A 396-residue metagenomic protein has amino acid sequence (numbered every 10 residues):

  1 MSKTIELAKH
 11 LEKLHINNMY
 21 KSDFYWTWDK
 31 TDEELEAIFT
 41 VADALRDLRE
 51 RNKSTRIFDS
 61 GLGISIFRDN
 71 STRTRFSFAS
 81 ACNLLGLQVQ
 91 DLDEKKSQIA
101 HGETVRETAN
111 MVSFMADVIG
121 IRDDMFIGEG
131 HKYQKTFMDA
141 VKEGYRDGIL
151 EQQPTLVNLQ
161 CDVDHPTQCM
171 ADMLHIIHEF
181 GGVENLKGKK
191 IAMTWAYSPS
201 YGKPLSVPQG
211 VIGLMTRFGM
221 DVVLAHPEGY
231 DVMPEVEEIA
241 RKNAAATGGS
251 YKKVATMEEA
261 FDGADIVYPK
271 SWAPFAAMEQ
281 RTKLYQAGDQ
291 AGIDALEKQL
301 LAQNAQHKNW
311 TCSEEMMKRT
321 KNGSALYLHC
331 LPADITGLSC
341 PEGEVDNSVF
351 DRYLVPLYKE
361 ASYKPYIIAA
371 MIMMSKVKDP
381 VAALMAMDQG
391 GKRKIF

Functional and structural regions predicted by a protein language model:
S2-F76, S80: Positively charged, low-complexity intrinsically disordered leader regions
R56-I177, I335: Phosphate/diphosphate ligand-binding glycine-rich loop within oxidoreductases
R68-S80, I177-A291: Glycine-rich phosphate/diphosphate-binding loop of Rossmann-like nucleotide-binding domains
D147-P154, M220, R319-L328: A short helix->loop->beta-strand "cap" motif at the edges of active sites that frequently abuts
N185-K187, T216, E315-S324, R352: Short, conserved loop/helix-junction motifs that constitute active-site signature segments in enzyme catalytic cores
A277-P341: ADP-ribose/adenylate-binding Rossmann-like module
T320-F396: Adenosine-phosphate binding glycine-rich loop
